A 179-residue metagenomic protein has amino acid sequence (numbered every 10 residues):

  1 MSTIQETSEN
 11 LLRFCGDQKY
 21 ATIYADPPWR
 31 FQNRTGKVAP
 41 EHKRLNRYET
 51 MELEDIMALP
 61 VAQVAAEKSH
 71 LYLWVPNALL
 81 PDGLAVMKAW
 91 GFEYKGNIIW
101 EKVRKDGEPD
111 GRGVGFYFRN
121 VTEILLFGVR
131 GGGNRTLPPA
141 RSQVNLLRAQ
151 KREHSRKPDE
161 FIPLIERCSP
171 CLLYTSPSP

Functional and structural regions predicted by a protein language model:
M1-S2: Replication-associated primase and helicase/ATPase modules
S8-L73: SAM-dependent methyltransferase catalytic-core segment centered on the flexible catalytic loop and adjoining short
Y24, W29, N77-L79, E101 (+1 more regions): Short, flexible loop/turn elements at secondary-structure junctions
F31-R34, L80-G83, R135-L137: Short catalytic/ligand-binding loop motif for oxyanion handling, primarily in non-cytosolic enzymes, centered on
E54-D106: Conserved Class I SAM-dependent methyltransferase catalytic core
V103-Y117: Short alpha-helix plus adjacent loop in nuclease-associated cores
G113-L172: Flexible, glycine-/basic-rich loop-and-beta segments that form/coincide with the SAM-dependent methyltransferase
Y174-P179: Conserved small/polar residues in nucleotide/adenosyl-binding loops
